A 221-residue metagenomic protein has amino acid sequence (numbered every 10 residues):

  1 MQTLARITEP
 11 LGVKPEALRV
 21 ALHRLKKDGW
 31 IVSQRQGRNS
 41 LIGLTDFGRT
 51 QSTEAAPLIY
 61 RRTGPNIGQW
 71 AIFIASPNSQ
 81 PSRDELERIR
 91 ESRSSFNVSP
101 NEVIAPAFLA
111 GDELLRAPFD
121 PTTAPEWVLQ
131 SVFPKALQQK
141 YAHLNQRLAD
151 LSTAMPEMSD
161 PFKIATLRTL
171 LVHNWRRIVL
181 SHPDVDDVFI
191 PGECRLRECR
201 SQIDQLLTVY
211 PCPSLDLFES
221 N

Functional and structural regions predicted by a protein language model:
M1-I7: Short acidic, hydrophobic short linear motifs in intrinsically disordered regions
G12-R24: Short amphipathic alpha-helical interaction segments
G29: Glycine-centered, phosphate/nucleic-acid-interacting loop/turn motifs that mediate DNA/RNA or nucleotide
R35-L41: Short, Lys/Arg-rich nucleic-acid/phosphate-binding segment
R49-I72: Short, amphipathic alpha-helical interaction segments positioned at domain boundaries
N78-T166: Mid-protein regulatory/catalytic core that forms ligand/cofactor-binding pockets and protein-protein interaction
F133-N221: C-terminal regulatory/effector modules of DNA-binding transcriptional regulators
